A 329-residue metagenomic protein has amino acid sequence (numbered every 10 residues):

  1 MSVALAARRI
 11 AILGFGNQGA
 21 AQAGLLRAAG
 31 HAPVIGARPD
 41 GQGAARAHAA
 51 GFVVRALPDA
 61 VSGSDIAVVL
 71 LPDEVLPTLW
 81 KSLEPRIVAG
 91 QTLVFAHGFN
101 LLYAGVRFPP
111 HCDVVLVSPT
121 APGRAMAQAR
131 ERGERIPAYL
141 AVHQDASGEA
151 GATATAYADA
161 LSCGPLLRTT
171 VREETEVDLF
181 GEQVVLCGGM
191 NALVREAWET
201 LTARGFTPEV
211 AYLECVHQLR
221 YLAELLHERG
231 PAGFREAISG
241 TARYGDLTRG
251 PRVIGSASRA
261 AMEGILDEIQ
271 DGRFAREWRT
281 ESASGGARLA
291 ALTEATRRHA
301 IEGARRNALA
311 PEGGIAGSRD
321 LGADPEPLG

Functional and structural regions predicted by a protein language model:
M1-V53: NAD(P)+-binding Rossmann beta1-loop-alpha1 motif at the extreme N-terminus of oxidoreductases
A6-R8, A29-A32, A49, S62-I66 (+4 more regions): Short coil/turn connectors at secondary-structure junctions
R27, H48, D159, T202 (+1 more regions): Anion (oxyanion) recognition and catalysis
P39, A50-L101, F108-L116: Rossmann-like NAD(P)-binding element
F95-Q183: Rossmann-fold dinucleotide-binding core
G148-A152, A156-S162, L167-R204, E209-H227: Active-site-proximal catalytic alpha-helix in oxidoreductases
E209-G329: NAD(P)-dependent Rossmann-like dehydrogenase/reductase catalytic/cofactor-binding core
